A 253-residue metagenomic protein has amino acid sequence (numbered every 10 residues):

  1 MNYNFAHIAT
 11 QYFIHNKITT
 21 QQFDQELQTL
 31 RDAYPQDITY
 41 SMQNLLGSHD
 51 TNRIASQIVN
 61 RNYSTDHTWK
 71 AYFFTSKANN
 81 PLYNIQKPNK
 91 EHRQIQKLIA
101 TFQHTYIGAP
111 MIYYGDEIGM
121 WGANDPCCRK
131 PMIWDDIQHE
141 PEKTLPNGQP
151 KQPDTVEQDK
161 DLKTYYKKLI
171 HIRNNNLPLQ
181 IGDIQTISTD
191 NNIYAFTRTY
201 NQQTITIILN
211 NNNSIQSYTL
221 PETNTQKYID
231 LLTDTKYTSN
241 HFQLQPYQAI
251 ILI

Functional and structural regions predicted by a protein language model:
M1-I253: Active-site and adjacent substrate-binding regions of carbohydrate-active enzymes
